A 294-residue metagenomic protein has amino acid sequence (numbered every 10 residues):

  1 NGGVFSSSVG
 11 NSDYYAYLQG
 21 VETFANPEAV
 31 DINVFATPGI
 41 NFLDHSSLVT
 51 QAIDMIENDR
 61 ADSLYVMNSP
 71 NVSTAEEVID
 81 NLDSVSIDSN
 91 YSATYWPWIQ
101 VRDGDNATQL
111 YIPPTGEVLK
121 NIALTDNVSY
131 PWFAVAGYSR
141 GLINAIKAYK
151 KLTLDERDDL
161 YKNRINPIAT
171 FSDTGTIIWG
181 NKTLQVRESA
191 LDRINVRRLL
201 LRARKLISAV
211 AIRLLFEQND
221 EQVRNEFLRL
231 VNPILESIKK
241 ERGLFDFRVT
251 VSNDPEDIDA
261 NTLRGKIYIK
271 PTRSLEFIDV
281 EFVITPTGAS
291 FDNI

Functional and structural regions predicted by a protein language model:
N1-I294: Structured, hydrophobic secondary-structure cores that serve as assembly/anchoring elements
